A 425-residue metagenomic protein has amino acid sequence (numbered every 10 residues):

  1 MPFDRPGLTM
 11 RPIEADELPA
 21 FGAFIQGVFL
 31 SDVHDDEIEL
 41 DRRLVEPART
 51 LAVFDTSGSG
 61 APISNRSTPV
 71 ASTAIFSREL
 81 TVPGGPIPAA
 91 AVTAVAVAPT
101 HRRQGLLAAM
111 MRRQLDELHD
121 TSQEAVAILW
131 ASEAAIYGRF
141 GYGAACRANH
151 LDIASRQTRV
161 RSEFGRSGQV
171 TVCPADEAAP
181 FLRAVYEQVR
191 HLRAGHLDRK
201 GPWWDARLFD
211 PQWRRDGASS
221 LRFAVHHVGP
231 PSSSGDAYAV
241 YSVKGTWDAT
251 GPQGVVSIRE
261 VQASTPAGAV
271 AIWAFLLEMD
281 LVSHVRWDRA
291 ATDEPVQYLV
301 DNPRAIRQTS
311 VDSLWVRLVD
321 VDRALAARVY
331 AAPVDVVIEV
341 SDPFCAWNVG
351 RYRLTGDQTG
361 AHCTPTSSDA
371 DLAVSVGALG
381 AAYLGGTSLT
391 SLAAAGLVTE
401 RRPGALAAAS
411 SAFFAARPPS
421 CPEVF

Functional and structural regions predicted by a protein language model:
M1-L18, L30, E163-F425: Intrinsically disordered, low-complexity, positively biased terminal segments
I25-V82, H196-F223, A324: Active-site rim helix/loop that mediates acceptor-substrate recognition in acyltransferases
V53, I75, V97, H226 (+1 more regions): GNAT/GCN5-related N-acetyltransferase fold signature
G60-S72, A90, S232-A239, V256: Glycine-rich phosphate/pyrophosphate-binding loop shared by adenosine-nucleotide-utilizing enzymes
L80-V92, R102, T246-V255: A conserved beta-turn-beta hairpin within the catalytic core of GNAT-like acetyltransferases that forms part
V92-D116, D120, T265-L277: Conserved acetyl-CoA-binding loop-helix of GNAT-fold acetyltransferases
M111, D116-A131, D280-A291: Conserved GNAT acetyl-CoA-binding A-motif
D120-A125, W130-L151, T292-Q308: Conserved active-site alpha-helix within GNAT-family acetyltransferase domains
